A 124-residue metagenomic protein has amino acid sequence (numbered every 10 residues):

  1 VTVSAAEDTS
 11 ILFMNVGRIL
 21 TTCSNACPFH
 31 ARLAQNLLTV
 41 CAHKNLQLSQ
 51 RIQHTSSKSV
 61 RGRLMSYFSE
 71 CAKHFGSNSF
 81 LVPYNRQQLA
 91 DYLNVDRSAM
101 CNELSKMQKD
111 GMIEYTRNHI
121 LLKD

Functional and structural regions predicted by a protein language model:
V1-L38: Cyclic-nucleotide recognition modules
T9-I11, R61-M65: Conserved active-site beta-strand-loop modules that form the wall/rim of enzyme catalytic pockets and either contain
R32-Q53: Long, low-complexity, charged/polar intrinsically disordered regions in eukaryotic proteins
L33, S56, V60-R63, N85: N-terminal positioning helix adjacent to the helix-turn-helix/winged-helix DNA-binding module
A42, L46, M65-K73: Amphipathic, well-packed alpha-helical segments that form the structural scaffold of globular domains
L48-V60, K73-L81: Short, Lys/Arg-enriched, Trp-marked, Pro/Gly-tolerant hinge/linker segments that flank
S69-D124: Phosphate-/nucleic-acid-contacting segments
